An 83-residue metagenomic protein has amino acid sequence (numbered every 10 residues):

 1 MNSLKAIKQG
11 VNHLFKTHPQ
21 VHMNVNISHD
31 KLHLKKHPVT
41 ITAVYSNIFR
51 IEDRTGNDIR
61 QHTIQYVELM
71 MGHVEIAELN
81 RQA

Functional and structural regions predicted by a protein language model:
M1-L34, E52-A83: Short glycine-rich, low-complexity segments
N47-I51: Short aromatic-glycine-enriched beta-strand elements
